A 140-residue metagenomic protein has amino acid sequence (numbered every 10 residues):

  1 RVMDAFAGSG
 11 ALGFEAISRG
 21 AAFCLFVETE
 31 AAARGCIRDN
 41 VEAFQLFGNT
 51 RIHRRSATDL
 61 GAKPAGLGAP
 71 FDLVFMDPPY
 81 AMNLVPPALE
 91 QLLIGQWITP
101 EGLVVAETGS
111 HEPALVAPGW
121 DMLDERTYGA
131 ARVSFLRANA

Functional and structural regions predicted by a protein language model:
R1-A140: Class I S-adenosyl-L-methionine-dependent methyltransferase catalytic core
